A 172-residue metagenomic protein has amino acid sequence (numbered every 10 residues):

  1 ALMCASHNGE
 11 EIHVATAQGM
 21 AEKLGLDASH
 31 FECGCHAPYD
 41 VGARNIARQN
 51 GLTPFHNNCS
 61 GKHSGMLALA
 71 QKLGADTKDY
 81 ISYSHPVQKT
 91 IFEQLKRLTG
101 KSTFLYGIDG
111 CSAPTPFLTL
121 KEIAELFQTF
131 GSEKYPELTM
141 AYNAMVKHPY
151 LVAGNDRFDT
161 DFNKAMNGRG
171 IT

Functional and structural regions predicted by a protein language model:
A1, P114-E133, E137-A144: Active-site-proximal alpha-helical segments within enzyme catalytic domains
L2-T103, A113, T129: Active-site-adjacent helix/loop patches that line small-molecule binding or acyl-intermediate pockets
C4, G61, L69, I108-G110 (+3 more regions): Generic structural "secondary-structure junction" signal
D27-E32, T99-I108, P136-M140, A153-D159: Flexible, glycine/charged-enriched surface loops at secondary-structure junctions
G42, P116, K164-M166: Amphipathic alpha-helical surface "interface" segments used for docking/oligomerization or membrane association within
G51-T53, G107-C111, A165-T172: Glycine-rich, charged/polar anion/phosphate-binding loops that engage phosphate groups from diverse ligands
T139-T172: Conserved SxxK-family serine transpeptidase/carboxypeptidase catalytic domain of penicillin-binding proteins
